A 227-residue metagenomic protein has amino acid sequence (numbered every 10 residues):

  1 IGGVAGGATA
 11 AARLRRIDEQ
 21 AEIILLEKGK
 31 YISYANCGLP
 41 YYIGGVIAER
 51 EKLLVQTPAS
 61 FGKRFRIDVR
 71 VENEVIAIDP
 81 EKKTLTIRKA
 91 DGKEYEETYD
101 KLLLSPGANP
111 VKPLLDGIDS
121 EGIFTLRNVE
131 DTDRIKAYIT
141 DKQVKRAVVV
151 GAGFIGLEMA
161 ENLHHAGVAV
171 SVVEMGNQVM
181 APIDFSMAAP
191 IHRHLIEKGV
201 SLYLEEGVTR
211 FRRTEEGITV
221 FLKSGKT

Functional and structural regions predicted by a protein language model:
I1-E72, A160-S186: Beta1-alpha1 glycine-rich phosphate/pyrophosphate-binding loop at the start of Rossmann-like nucleotide-binding domains
G2-A5, R127-N128, V150-G153: Glycine-rich Rossmann-fold phosphate-binding loop(s) that bind the pyrophosphate of adenine dinucleotide cofactors
Q20-E22, R64, R70-K89, E97 (+1 more regions): A Rossmann-like FAD-binding core segment of flavoenzymes
K28, G107-A108, A152, R212: Flexible loop residues that form catalytic and substrate-binding hotspots at small-molecule/glycan-binding clefts
S33, K112-P113, L157-E158: Glycine/Thr-rich phosphate-binding loops of Rossmann-like dinucleotide-binding domains
R50-L54, D141-Q143, Y203: A short alpha-helix-loop-beta-strand transition element characteristic of N-terminal alpha/beta dinucleotide-binding
A59-A147, V220-T227: FAD-binding core/adjacent interface of flavoenzyme oxidoreductases
R134-I183, G217: Rossmann-like NAD(P)H-binding beta-loop-alpha module
